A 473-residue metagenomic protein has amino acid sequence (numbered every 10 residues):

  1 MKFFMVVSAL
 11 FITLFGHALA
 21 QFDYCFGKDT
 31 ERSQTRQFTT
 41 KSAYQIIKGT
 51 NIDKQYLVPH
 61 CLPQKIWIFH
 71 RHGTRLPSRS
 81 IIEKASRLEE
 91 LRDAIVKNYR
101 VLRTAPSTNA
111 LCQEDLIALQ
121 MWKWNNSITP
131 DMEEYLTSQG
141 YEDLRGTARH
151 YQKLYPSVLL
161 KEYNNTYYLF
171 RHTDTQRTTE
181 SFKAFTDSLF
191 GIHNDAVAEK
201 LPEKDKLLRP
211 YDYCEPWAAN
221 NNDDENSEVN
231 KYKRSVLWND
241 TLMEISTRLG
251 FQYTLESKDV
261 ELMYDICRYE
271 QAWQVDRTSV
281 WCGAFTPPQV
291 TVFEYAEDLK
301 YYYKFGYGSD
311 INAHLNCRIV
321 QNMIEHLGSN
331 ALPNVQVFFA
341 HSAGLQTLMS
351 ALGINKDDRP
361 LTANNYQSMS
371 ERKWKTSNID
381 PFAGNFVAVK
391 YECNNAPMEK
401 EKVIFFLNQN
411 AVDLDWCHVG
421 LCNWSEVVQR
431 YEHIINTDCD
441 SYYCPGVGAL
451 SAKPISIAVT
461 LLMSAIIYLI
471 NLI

Functional and structural regions predicted by a protein language model:
M1-F4, N471-I473: Positively charged n-region of N-terminal signal peptides that target proteins for export
K2-A9, S456-T460: Sec-dependent signal peptide recognition, specifically the positively charged N-region followed immediately by
A20-L169, T173-G448: Signature for phosphate-centric chemistry
L450-I473: Cleavable C-terminal sorting propeptides in eukaryotic secreted/cell-surface proteins
